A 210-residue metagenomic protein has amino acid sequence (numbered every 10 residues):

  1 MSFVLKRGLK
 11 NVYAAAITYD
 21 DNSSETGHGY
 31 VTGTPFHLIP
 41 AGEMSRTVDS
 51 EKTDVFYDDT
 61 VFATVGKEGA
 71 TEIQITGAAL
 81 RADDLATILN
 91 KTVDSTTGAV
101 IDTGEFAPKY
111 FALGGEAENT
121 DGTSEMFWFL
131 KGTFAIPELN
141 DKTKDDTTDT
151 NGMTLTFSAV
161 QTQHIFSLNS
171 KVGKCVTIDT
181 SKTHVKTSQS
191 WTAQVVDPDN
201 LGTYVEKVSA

Functional and structural regions predicted by a protein language model:
M1-E43, K207-A210: Polar/acidic, low-complexity leader/linker segments enriched in S/T/G and N/D
G27-F36, M126-G132, N169-K171, I178-T180: Short amphipathic beta-strand/extended segments with alternating polar/hydrophobic composition
V31-E68: N-terminal interaction modules that seed assembly of large macromolecular complexes
D54, T60-L85, D149-T162: Oligomerization/assembly interface segments of phage tail-like spikes and tubes
G77-R81, A117-D121, T133-I136, A159-Q163: Beta-strand elements of well-folded, non-transmembrane domains
L80-G104: Charged, amphipathic alpha-helical segments
D102-K142: Short helix-loop boundary/capping segments
G132, I136-A210: Mixed-charge, glycine-accented linear interaction segment located at domain edges/termini
